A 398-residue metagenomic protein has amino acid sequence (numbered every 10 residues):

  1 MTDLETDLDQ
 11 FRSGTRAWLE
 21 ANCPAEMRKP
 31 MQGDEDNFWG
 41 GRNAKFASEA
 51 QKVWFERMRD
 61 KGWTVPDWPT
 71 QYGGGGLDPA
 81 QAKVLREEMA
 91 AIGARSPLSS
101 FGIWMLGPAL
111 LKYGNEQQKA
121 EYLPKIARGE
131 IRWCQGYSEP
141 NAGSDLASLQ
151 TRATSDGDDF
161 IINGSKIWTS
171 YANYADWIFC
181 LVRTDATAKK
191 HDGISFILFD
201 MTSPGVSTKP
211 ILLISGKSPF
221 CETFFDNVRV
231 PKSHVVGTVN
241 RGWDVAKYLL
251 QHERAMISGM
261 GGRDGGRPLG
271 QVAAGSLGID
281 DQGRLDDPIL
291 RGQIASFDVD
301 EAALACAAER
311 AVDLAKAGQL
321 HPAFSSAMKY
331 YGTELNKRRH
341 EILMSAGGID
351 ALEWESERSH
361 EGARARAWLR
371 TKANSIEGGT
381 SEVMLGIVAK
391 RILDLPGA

Functional and structural regions predicted by a protein language model:
M1-S100, E121-R128, S258, G283 (+4 more regions): Amphipathic, small/basic residue-rich leader segments at the start of a protein or domain
L4, A80, V84-L85, M105 (+4 more regions): Glycine-rich phosphate/cofactor-binding loops in nucleotide/flavin-utilizing enzymes
L4, F11, G205-C306, N374 (+1 more regions): Glycine-rich beta->alpha junctions and the first turn(s) of the following alpha-helix
K29-G33, L285-R291, A302-E357: C-terminal helix-coil-helix/basic helical segment that borders enzyme active sites and/or dimer interfaces and provides
L98-Q117, G143: N-terminal glycine-rich flavin-associated loop
G129-Y137: A short, Trp-centered hydrophobic/proline-enriched beta-strand micro-motif
T151-T154: A structural signal for short hydrophobic beta-strand segments in well-ordered beta-sheet cores
D158-D159, N163-K209: A short core secondary-structure module
